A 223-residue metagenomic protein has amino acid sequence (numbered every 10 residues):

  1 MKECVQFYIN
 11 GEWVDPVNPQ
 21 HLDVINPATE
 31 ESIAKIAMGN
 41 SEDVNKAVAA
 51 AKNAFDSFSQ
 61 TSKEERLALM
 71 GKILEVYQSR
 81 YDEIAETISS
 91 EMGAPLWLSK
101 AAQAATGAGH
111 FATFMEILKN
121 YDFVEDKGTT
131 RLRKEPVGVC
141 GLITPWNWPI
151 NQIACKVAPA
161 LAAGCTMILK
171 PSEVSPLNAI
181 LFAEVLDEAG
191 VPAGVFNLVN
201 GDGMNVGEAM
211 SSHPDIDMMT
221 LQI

Functional and structural regions predicted by a protein language model:
M1-S90: Short, structured beta/alpha segment
E30, R66, I88, F111 (+3 more regions): Residue-level signal for inorganic ion chemistry
E42, S79, E83, A94 (+4 more regions): Short alpha-helical
V48, M70, A85, G107-A108 (+3 more regions): A general structural signal for well-ordered alpha-helical segments in protein cores
A49, G71-D82, A94-N120: Long amphipathic alpha-helix in the N-terminal Rossmann-like dinucleotide-binding domain of NAD(P)-dependent
S57, I117-Y121, E188: Conserved helix-loop functional segments at active or binding sites
T87-W97, V124-T129: Short linear capping/connector segments at secondary-structure termini
D122-I223: Rossmann-like NAD(P) dinucleotide-binding subdomain of oxidoreductase/dehydrogenase enzymes
